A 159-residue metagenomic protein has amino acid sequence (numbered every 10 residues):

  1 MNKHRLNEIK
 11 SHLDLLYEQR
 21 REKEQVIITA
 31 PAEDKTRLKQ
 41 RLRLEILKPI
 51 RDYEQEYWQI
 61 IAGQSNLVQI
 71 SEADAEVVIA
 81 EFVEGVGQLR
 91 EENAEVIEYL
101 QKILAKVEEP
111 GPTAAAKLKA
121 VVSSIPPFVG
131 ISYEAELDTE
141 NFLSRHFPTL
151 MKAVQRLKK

Functional and structural regions predicted by a protein language model:
M1-E18: Short, charge/polar-rich alpha-helical segments
T29-A115: Membrane-active, amphipathic/fusogenic segments and juxtamembrane/transmembrane anchors that bind or insert into lipid
I97-K159: Membrane-inserting effector segments that mediate pore formation, membrane fusion, or transient membrane insertion
